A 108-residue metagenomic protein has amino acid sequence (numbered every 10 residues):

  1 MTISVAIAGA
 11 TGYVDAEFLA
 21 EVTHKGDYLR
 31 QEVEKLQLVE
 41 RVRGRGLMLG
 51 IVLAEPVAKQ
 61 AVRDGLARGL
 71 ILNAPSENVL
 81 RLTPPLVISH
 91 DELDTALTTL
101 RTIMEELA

Functional and structural regions predicted by a protein language model:
T2-V5: Extreme N-terminal starter segment of soluble prokaryotic enzymes
I7-E17: N-terminal Rossmann NAD(P)H-binding glycine-rich loop of SDR-like oxidoreductase domains
A16-A108: Conserved N-terminal phosphate-binding loop of PLP-dependent enzymes in the Aspartate aminotransferase
